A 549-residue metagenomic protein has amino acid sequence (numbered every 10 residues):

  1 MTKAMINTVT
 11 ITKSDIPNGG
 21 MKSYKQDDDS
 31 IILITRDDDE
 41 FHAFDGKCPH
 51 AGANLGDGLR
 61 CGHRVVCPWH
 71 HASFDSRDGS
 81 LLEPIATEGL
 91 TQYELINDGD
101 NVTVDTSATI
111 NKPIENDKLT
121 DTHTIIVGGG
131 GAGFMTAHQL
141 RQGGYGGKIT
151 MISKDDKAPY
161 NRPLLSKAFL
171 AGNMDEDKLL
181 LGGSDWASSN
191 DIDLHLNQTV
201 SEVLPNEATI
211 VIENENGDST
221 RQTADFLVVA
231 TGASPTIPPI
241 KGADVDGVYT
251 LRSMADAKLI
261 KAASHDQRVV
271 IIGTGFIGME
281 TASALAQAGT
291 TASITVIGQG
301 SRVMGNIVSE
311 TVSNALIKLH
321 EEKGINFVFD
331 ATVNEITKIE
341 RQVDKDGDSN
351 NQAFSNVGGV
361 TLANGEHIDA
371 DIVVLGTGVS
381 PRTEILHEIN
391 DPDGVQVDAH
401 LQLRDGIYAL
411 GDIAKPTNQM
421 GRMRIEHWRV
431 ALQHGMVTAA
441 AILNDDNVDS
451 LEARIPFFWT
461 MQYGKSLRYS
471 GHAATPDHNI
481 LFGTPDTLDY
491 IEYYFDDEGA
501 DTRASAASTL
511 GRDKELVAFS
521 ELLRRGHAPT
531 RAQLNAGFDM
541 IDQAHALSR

Functional and structural regions predicted by a protein language model:
M1-C61, I96-S107: N-terminal pre-ligand scaffold of iron-sulfur
Q26-D29, G146, D177, L181-Q222 (+1 more regions): A Rossmann-like FAD-binding core segment of flavoenzymes
N54-L55, P68-W69, S73-N101, D105-I125 (+5 more regions): FAD-binding core/adjacent interface of flavoenzyme oxidoreductases
G79, D244-H265, D344-K345, A353-T361 (+2 more regions): FAD-site-proximal beta/loop scaffold in flavoenzymes
L119-D193, A284-I307, A518: Beta1-alpha1 glycine-rich phosphate/pyrophosphate-binding loop at the start of Rossmann-like nucleotide-binding domains
H123-T124, I413-V517, E521: Mid-to-C-terminal Rossmann-like scaffold of FAD/NAD(P)H-dependent oxidoreductases
G128-A132, R252, I272-I277: Glycine-rich Rossmann-fold phosphate-binding loop(s) that bind the pyrophosphate of adenine dinucleotide cofactors
I260, P529-R549: Cysteine/selenocysteine-centered motifs that mediate thiol-based redox chemistry or coordinate metal-sulfur cofactors
